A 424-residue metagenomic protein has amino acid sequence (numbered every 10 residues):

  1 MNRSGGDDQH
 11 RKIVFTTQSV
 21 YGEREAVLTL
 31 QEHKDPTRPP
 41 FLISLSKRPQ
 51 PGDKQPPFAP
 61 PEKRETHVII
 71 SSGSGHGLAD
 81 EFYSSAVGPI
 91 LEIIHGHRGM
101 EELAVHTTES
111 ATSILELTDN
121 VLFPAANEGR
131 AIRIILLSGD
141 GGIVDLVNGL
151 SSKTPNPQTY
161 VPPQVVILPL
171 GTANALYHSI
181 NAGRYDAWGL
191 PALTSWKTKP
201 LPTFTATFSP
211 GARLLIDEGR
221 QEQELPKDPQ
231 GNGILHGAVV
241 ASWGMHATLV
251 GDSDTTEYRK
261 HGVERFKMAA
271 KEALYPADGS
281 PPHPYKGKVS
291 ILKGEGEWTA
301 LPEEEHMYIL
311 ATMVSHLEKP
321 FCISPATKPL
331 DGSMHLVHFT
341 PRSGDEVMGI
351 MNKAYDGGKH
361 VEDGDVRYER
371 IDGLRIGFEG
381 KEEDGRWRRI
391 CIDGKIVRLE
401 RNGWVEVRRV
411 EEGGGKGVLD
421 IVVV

Functional and structural regions predicted by a protein language model:
M1-L137, V144, N148-Q158, L190-P191: ATP/NTP phosphate-donor binding region
N2-P60, K293-E303, M313-V314, K319-V424: ATP/nucleoside-binding phosphotransfer catalytic cores, i.e., glycine-rich phosphate-binding loops
P51, G88-I90, E109-A126, S209-A212 (+4 more regions): Eukaryotic beta-rich interaction modules
K63-V68, I134, P163-V165, G287 (+2 more regions): Hydrophobic beta-strand segments of well-ordered beta-sheets in folded domains
G73, G77-S84, T118-D119, V147-L150 (+4 more regions): Short coil/turn segments at secondary-structure boundaries
S74-L78, S113-L115, G142-V144, A173-A175 (+5 more regions): Eukaryotic short linear interaction motifs
I114, P169, L336: Residue-level signal for inorganic ion chemistry
P155-A311: Catalytic core of DAGKc-family lipid kinases
